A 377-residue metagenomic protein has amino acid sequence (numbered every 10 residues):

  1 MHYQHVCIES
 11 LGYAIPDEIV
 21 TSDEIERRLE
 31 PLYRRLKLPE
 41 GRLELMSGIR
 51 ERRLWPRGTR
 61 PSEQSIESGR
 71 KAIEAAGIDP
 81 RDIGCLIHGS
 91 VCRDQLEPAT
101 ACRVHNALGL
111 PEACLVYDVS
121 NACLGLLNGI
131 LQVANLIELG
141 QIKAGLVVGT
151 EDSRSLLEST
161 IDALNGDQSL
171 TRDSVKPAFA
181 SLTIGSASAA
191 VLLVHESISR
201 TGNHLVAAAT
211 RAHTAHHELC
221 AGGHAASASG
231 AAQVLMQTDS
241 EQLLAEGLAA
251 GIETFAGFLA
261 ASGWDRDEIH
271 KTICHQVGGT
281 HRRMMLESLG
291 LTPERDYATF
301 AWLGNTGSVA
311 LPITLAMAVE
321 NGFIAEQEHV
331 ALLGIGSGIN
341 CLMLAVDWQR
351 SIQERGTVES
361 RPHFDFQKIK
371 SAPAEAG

Functional and structural regions predicted by a protein language model:
M1-R57, Q168-A245, E253, L344-G377: Condensing-enzyme catalytic core mediating Claisen C-C bond formation in acyl metabolism
Y3-Q4, P80-G84, P111-L115, L139-G145 (+6 more regions): Short coil/turn connectors at secondary-structure junctions
G12, G89, S120, G145-E151 (+2 more regions): Short beta-strand segments
V20, E97-T100, L131, L156-I161 (+2 more regions): Short acidic, glycine/serine/threonine-rich loops at helix termini
L36-R42, Q95-G109, L156-L170, H224-S229 (+1 more regions): Acidic-glycine-rich active-site phosphate/pyrophosphate-binding loop
I49-R50, D82-I87, L108-V119, Q168-K176 (+1 more regions): Glycine/charged-rich beta-loop-alpha catalytic/anionic-binding loops adjacent to active sites
I66-G69, C92-D94, P111-A113, D118-E138 (+3 more regions): Claisen-condensing/thiolase-fold acyl-transfer catalytic domains that form or cleave C-C bonds in fatty acid
Q141-I161, H213-L219: Acyl-CoA/ACP chain-elongation machinery
